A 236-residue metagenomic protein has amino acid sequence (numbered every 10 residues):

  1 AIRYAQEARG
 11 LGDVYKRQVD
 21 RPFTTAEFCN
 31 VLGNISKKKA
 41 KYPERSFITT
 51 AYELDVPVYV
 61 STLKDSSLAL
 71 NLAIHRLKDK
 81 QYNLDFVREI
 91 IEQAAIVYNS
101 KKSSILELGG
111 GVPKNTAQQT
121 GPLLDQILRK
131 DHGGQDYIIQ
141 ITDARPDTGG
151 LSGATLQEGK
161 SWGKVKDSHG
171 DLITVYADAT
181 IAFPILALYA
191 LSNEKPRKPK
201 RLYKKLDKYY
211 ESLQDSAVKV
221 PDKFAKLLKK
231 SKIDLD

Functional and structural regions predicted by a protein language model:
I2-Y15: Short, small-residue-biased leader/transition segments that mark boundaries at the very start of proteins
V14, K39, Q81-D85, D171-A182: Catalytic cores of large soluble enzymes that bind and process phosphate-bearing ligands
V19-N99, S103: Internal active-site segments that recognize and position negatively charged phosphoryl groups and nucleotide moieties
T49, E53, A117-Q118, P122 (+1 more regions): Short, hydrophobic/amphipathic alpha-helical patches that form generic packing surfaces within helical domains
Y59-L63, Q81-L151: Glycine-rich anion-binding loop/nest that anchors nucleotide
L63, L68-A73, G110, L151-S161: A glycine-rich, aromatic-flanked flexible loop/lid motif
K102, Q126-D236: C-terminal functional extensions of proteins
